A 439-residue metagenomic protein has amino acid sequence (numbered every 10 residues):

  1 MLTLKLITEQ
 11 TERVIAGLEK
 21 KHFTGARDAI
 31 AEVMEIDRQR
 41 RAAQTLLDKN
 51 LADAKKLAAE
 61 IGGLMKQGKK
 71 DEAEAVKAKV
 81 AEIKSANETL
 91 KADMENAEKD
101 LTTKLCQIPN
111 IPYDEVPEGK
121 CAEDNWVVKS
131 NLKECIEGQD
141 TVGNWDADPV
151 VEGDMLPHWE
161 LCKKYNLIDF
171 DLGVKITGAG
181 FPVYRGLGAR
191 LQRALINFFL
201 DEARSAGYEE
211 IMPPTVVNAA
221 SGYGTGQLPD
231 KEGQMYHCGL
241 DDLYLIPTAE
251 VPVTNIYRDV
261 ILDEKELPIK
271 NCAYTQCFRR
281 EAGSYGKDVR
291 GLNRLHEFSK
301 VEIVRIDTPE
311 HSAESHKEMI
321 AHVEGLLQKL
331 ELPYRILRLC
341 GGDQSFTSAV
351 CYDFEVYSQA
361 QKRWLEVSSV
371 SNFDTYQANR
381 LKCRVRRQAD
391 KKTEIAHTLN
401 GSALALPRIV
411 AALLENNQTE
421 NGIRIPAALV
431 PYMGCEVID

Functional and structural regions predicted by a protein language model:
M1-N144: N-terminal alpha-helical targeting/anchoring segments
R27, N131-D439: TRNA-recognition modules of translation machinery and tRNA-sensing kinases, especially anticodon-binding
